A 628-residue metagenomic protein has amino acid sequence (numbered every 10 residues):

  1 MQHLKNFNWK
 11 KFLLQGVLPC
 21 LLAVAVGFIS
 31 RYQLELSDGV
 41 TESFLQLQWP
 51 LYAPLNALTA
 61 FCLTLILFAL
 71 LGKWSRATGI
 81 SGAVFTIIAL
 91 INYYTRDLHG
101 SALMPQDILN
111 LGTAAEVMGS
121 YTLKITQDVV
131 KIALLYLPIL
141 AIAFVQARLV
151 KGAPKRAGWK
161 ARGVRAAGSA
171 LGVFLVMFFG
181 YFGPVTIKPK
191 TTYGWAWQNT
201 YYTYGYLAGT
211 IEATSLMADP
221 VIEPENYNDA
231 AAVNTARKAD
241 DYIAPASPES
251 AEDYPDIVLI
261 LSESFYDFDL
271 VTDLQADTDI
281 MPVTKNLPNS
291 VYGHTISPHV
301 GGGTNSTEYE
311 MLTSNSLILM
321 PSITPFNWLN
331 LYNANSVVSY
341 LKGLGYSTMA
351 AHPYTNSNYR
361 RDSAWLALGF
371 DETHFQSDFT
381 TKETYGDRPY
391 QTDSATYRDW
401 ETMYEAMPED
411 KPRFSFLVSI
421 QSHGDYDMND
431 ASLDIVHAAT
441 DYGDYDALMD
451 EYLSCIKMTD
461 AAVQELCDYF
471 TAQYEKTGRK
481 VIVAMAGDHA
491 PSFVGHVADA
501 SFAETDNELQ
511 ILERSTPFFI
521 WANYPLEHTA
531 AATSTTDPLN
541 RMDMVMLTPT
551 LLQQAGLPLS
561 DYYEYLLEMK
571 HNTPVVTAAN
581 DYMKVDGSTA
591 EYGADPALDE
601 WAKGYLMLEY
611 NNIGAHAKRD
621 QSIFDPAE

Functional and structural regions predicted by a protein language model:
M1-T200: Transmembrane and membrane-interface helices of multi-pass, inner-membrane envelope-modifying transferases
W49, H99, L103-Q106, W195-A213 (+3 more regions): Membrane-interface micro-motifs in multi-pass membrane enzymes
S81-V84, L111, P184, L207 (+2 more regions): Short amphipathic alpha-helical surface patches that serve as generic macromolecular interface elements
N92-N110, T126, E223-A231, S336 (+3 more regions): A diffuse structural propensity rather than consistent per-protein peaks
H99, D107-G119, V130, I211-D219 (+2 more regions): Short alpha-helical interface patches
M118-Q127, R148-P154, K238-D240, N523-S534 (+1 more regions): Short, highly charged low-complexity linear segments
F178-L259: Membrane-interface segments at or immediately adjacent to transmembrane helices that form the boundary between
I243-A251, P255, L261-S262, D267-E628: Solvent-exposed soluble domains appended to multi-pass membrane proteins
